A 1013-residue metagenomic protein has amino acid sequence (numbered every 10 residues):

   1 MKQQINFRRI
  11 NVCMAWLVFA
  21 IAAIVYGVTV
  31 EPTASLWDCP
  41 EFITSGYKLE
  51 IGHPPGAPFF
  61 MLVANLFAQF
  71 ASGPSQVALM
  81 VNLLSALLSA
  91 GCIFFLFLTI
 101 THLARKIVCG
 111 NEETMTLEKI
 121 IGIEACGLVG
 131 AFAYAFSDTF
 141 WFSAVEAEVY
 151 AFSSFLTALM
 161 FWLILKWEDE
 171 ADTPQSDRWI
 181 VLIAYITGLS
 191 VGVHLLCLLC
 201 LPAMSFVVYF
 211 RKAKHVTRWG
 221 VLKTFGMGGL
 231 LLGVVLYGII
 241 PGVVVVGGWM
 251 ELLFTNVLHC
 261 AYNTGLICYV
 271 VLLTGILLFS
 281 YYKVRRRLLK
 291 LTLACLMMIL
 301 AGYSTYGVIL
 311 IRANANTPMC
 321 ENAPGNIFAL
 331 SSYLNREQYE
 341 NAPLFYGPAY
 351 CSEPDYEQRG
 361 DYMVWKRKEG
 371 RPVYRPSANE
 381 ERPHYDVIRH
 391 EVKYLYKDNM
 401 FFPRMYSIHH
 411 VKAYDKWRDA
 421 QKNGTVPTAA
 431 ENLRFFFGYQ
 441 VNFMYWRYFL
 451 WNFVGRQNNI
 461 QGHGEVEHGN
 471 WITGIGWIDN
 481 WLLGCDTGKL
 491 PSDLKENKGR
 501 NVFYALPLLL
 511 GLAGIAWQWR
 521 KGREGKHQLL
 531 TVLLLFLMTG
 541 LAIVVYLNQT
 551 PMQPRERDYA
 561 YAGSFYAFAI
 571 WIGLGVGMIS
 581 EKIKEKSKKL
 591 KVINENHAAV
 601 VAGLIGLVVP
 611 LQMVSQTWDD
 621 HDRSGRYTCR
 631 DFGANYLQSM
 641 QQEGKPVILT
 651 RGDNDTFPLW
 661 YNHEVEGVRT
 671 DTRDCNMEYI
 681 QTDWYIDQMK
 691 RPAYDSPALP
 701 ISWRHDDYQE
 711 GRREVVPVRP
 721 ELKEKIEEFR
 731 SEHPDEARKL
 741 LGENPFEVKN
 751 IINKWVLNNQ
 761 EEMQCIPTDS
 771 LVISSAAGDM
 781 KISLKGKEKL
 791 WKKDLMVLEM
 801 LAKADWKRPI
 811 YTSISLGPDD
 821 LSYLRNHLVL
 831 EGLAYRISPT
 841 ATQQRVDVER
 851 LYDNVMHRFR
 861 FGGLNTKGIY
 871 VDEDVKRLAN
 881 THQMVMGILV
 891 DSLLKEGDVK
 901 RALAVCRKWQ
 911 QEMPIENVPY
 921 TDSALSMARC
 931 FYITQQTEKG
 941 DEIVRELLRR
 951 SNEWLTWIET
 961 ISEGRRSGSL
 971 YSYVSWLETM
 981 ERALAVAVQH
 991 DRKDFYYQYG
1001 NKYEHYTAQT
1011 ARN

Functional and structural regions predicted by a protein language model:
M1-V25, G91, N111-L128, Y269-A301 (+2 more regions): Start-transfer (signal-anchor) and selected internal transmembrane alpha helices of multi-pass inner/ER membrane
A22-T33, R456: Alpha-helical transmembrane segments of multi-pass membrane proteins
V30-F42, G52-A64, L79, C320-N322 (+2 more regions): Extracytoplasmic catalytic/substrate-binding loops of multi-pass membrane glycan-assembly enzymes
G46-K48, G52-Q76, L83-L87, F94: Short hydrophobic/aromatic helix or loop-helix immediately within or flanking a transmembrane segment in polytopic
V81, A86, T101-C109, F140 (+5 more regions): ER/secretory pathway lumenal C-terminal domains and tails of membrane proteins involved in glycoprotein biogenesis
G127-A135, T187, V191: Short helix- or helix-capping micro-motifs that position conserved polar/aromatic residues at function-defining sites
